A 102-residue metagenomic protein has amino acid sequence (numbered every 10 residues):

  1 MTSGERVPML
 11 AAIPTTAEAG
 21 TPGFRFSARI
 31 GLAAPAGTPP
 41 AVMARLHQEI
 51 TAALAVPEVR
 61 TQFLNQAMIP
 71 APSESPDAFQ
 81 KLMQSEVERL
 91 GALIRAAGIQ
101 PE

Functional and structural regions predicted by a protein language model:
M1-E102: Conserved, function-defining micro-sites of small-solute handling proteins
